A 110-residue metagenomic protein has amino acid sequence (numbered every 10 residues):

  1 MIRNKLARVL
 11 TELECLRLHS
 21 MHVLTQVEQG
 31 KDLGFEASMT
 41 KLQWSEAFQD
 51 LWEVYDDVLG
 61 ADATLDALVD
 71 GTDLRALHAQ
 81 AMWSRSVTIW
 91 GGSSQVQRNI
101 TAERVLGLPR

Functional and structural regions predicted by a protein language model:
M1-R110: Alpha-helical interface subdomain recognition
